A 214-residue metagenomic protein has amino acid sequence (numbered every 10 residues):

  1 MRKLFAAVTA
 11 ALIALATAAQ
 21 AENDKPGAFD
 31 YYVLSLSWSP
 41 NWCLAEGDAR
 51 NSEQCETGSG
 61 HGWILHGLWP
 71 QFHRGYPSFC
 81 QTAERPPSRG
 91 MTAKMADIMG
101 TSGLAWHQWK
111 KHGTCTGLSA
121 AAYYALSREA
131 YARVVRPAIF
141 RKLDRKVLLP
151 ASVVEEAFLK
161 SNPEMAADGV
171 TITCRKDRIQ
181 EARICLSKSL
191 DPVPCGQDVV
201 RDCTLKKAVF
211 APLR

Functional and structural regions predicted by a protein language model:
M1-L4: Positively charged n-region of N-terminal signal peptides that target proteins for export
A7-L15: Bacterial N-terminal signal peptides
T17-A21: Sec/Tat signal peptide C-region and signal peptidase I cleavage site
N23-P26, M91, D97-R214: C-terminal, well-folded lobe of enzymatic/effector domains
N23-T101: Betabetaalpha-Me/HNH-type nuclease active-site subdomain
